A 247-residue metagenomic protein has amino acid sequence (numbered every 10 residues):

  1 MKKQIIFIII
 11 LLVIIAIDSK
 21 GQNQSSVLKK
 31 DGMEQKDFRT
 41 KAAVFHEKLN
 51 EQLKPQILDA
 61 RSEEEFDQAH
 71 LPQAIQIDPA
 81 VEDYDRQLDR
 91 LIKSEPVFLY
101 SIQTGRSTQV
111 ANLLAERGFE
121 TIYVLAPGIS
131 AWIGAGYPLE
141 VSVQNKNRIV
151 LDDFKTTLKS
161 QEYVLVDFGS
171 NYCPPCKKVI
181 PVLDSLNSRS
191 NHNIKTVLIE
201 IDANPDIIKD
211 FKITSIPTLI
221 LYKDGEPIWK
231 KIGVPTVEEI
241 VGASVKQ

Functional and structural regions predicted by a protein language model:
K2-I9: Sec-dependent signal peptide recognition, specifically the positively charged N-region followed immediately by
Q4, S19-V44, E51, P55-Q56 (+5 more regions): Rhodanese-like catalytic fold shared by cysteine-dependent sulfurtransferases and DSP/PTP-type phosphatases
I10-D18: Hydrophobic h-region of N-terminal signal peptides that target proteins for export in Gram-negative bacteria
Q76-V81, F168, N187, H192-D206: Thiol-based oxidoreductase modules, predominantly thioredoxin-like and allied folds used for disulfide exchange
S101, C173-C176: Short cysteine clusters
Q161-E162, G169-Y172, S215: Short pre-active-site segment immediately N-terminal to redox-active cysteine/selenocysteine motifs in thiol-based
P175-S190: Typically the conserved alpha-helix immediately C-terminal to a functionally engaged Cys/Sec in thioredoxin-like
K223: A cytosolic small-molecule/anion-sensing beta-strand core signal
